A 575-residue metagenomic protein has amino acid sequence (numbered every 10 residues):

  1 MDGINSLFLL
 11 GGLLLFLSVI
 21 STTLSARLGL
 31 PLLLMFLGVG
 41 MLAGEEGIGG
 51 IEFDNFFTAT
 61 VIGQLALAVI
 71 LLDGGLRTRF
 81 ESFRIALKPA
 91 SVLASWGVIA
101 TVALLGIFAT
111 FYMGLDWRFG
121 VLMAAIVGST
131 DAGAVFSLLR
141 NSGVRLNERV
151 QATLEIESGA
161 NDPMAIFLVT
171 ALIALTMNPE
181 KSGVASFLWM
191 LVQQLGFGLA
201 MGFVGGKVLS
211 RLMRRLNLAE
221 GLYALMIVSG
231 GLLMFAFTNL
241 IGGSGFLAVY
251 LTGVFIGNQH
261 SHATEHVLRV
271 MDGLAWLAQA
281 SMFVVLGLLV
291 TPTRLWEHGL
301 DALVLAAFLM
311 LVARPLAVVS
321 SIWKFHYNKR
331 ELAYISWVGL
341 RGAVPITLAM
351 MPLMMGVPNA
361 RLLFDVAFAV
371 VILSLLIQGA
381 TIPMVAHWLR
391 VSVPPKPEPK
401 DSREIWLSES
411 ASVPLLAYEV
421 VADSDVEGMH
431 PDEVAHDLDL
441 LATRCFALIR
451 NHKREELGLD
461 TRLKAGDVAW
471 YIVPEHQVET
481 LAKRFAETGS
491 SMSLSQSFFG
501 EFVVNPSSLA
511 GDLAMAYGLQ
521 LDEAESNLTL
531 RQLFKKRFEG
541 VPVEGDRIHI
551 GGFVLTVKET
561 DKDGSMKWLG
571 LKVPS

Functional and structural regions predicted by a protein language model:
M1-P395: Transmembrane helical cores of multi-pass secondary ion antiporters/exchangers
G40, A422-T443, N505-E523: Short beta-strand/loop turn elements enriched in aromatics
D73, V285, G458, K464-A465 (+2 more regions): Residue-level recognition of short, solvent-exposed, well-ordered loop/turn junctions that link secondary-structure
F83, L295, H436, V468 (+2 more regions): Short, surface-exposed secondary-structure boundary micro-motifs
A369-I405, K464-Q496: Anionic-ligand-binding alpha/beta catalytic cores of soluble enzymes and soluble regulatory domains that recognize
W388-A469, E475: Non-transmembrane accessory domains of multi-pass membrane transporters/channels
A465, P474-S575: Cytosolic regulatory modules rich in charged/polar residues
